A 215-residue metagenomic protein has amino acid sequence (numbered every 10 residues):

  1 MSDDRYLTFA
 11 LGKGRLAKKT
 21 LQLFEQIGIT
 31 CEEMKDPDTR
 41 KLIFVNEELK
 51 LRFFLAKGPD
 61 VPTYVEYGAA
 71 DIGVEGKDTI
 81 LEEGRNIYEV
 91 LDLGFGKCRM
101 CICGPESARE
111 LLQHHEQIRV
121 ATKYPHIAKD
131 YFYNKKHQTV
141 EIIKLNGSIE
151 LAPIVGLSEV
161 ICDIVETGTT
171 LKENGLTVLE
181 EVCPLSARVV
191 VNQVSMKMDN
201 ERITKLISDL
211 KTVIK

Functional and structural regions predicted by a protein language model:
M1-K215: Domain-level signature for soluble enzymes in the chorismate/prephenate branch of the shikimate pathway
